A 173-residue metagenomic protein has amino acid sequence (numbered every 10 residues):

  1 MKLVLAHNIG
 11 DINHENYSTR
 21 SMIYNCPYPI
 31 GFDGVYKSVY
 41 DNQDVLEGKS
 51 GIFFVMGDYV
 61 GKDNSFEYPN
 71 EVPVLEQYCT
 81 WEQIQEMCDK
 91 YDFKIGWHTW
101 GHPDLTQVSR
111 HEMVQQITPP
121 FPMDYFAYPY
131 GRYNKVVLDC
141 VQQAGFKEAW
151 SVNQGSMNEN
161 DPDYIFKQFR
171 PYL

Functional and structural regions predicted by a protein language model:
M1-F32, Y36-Q43, Q107-L173: C-terminal active-site subregion of NodB/CE4 polysaccharide deacetylases
K2-Y91: Active-site beta->alpha N-cap acidic-glycine motif
K49, Y91, G101, G145 (+1 more regions): Residues that flank catalytic or metal-binding motifs in active/ligand-binding sites
F53, I95-W97, W150-S151: Hydrophobic residues in well-ordered beta-strands that form the structural core
M56, W100, N153-Q154: Proline- and acidic/polar-enriched loop/turn elements at helix boundaries
D58-G61, G101-P103, Y133: Short, catalytically relevant binding-site loops at active-site mouths
C79-Q115: Histidine/lysine/aspartate-rich catalytic loop segments that bind and position anionic ligands
